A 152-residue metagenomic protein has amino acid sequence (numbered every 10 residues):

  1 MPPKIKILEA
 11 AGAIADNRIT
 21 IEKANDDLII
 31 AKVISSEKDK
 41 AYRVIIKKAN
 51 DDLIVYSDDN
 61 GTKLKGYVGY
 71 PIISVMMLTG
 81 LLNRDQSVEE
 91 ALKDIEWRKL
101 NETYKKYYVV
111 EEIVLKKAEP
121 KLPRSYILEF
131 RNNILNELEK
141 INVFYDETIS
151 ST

Functional and structural regions predicted by a protein language model:
M1-T152: Long, low-complexity, compositionally biased intrinsically disordered regions
